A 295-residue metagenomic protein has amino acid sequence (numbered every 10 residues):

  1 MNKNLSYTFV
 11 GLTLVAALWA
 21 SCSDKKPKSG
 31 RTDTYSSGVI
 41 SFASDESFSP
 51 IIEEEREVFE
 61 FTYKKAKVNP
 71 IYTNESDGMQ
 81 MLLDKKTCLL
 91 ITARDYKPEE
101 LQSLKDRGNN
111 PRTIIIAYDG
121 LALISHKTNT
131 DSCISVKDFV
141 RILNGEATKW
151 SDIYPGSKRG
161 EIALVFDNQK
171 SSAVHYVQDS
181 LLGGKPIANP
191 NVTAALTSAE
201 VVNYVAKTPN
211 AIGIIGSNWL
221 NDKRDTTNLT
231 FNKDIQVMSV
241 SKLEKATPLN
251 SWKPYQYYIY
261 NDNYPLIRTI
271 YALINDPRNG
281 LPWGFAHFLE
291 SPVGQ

Functional and structural regions predicted by a protein language model:
M1-A20: Sec-dependent bacterial lipoprotein signal peptides
C22-I71, E75-S76, Q80-M81, A117 (+1 more regions): Exported/periplasmic ABC-transporter solute-binding proteins
S76-R107, K223-D225: Pocket-flanking alpha-helical
T87-L89, N109-P111, N232-D234: Short alpha-helix boundary/capping motifs
I91-I114, K242-W252, Y257-Y258: Acidic, polar ligand-binding/catalytic clefts
G120: Conserved catalytic core of two-component sensor histidine kinases, primarily the HATPase_c ATP-binding
